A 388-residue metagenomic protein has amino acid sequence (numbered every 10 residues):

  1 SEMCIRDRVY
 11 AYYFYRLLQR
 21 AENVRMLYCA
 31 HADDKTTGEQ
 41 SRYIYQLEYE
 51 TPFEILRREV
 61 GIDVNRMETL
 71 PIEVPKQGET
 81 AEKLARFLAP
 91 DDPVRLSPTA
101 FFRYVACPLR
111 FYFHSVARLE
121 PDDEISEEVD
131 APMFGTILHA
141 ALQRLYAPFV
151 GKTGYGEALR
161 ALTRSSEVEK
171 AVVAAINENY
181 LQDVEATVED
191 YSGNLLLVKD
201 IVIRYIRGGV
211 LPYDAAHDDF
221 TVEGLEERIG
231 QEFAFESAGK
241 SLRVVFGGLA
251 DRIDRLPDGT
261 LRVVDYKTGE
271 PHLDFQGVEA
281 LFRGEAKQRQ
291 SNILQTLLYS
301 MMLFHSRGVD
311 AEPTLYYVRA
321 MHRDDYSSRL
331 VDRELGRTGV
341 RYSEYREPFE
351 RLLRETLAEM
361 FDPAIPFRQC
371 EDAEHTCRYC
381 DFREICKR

Functional and structural regions predicted by a protein language model:
M3-I5: Short, small-residue-biased leader/transition segments that mark boundaries at the very start of proteins
R8-Q19, K35-R42, E79, L96-T99 (+17 more regions): Generic recognition of stable, solvent-exposed alpha-helical segments in well-folded globular domains
R20-V24, G308-A311: Short glycine-/polar-rich loops that comprise or flank the Walker A/P-loop and associated switch/sensor motifs
A30-D34, L47-T69, Q288-I293, L298-R388: Metal-dependent nuclease catalytic regions and adjoining charged, substrate-binding loops involved in nucleic-acid end
Y45-P148, A373-E374, R378-R383, K387: C-terminal, charged and often intrinsically disordered regions of DNA end-processing helicases and nucleases
C107-E120, I176-Q182, L261-G277, D324-S327 (+1 more regions): Active-site-adjacent bridging/hinge elements
A141-E236, E334: A non-catalytic, helix-rich entry segment at domain boundaries
G224-S306: Non-catalytic protein-protein interaction segments used by genome-maintenance enzymes to assemble and couple activities
